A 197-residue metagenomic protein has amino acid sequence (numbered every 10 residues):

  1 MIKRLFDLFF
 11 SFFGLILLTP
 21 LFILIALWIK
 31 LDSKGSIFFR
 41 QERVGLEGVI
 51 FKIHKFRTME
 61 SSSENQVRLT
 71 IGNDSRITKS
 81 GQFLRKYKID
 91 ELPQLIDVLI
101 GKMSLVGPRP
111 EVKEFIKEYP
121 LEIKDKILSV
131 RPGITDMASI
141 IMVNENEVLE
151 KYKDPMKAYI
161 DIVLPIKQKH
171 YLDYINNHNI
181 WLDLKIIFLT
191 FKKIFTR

Functional and structural regions predicted by a protein language model:
M1-S61, Y174-R197: A hydrophobic, helix-centered structural microdomain
S11, F39, T78-Q82, E114 (+1 more regions): Positions in alpha-helical segments
I23-L27, Q41-E42, I116, I123-S129 (+1 more regions): Intrinsically disordered, low-complexity boundary segments flanking structured domains
L27, R40, K55, R76-K79 (+4 more regions): Residue-level recognition of specific faces of alpha-helices
K30-L31, K86, V98, V143: Conserved catalytic core of Hanks-type protein kinase domains
F39-R76, P110, A138-I166: Short, glycine-rich, amphipathic interfacial segments at transmembrane boundaries or analogous
G72-P132, D136: A short, structured surface patch at a secondary-structure boundary
L128-R197: C-terminal terminal-structure detector
